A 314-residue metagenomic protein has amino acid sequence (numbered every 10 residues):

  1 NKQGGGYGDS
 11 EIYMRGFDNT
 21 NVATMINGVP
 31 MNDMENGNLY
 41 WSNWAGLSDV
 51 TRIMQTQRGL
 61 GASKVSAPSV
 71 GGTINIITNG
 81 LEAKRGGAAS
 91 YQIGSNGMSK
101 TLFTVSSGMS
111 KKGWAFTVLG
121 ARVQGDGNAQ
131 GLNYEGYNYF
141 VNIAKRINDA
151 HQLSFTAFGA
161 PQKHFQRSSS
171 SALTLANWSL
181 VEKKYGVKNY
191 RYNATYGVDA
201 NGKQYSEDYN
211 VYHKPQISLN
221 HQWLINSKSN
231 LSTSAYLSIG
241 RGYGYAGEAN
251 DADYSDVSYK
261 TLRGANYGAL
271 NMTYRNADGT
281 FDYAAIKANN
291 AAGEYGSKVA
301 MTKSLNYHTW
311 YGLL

Functional and structural regions predicted by a protein language model:
N1-P30, G46, R52: Extracytoplasmic beta-strand/coil segments of soluble accessory domains associated with Gram-negative outer-membrane
G4-G6, S66, G94-G97, G131-E135 (+3 more regions): Short sequence motifs at beta-strands and strand-loop junctions characteristic of Gram-negative outer-membrane
I12-Y13, P30-R58, I77: Short acidic/polar hinge/loop motifs at secondary-structure boundaries that mediate gating or recognition
N19, S110-K112, R146-A150, N226-K228: Outer-membrane beta-barrel channels and translocator barrels
S63, G72-M109, L119-Q130: Short strand-turn segments of transmembrane beta-barrel domains in outer membranes, especially the first one or two
A89-I93, V118-R122, F155-P161, A235-I239: Transmembrane beta-barrel strands of outer-membrane/channel proteins
F103-S107, V141-K145, I217-W223, T233 (+1 more regions): Residues on the lipid-exposed face of transmembrane beta-strands in outer-membrane beta-barrel proteins
A144, Q152-Q222, Y245-L305: Acidic/polar loop-and-plug regions of large Gram-negative outer-membrane beta-barrel proteins
